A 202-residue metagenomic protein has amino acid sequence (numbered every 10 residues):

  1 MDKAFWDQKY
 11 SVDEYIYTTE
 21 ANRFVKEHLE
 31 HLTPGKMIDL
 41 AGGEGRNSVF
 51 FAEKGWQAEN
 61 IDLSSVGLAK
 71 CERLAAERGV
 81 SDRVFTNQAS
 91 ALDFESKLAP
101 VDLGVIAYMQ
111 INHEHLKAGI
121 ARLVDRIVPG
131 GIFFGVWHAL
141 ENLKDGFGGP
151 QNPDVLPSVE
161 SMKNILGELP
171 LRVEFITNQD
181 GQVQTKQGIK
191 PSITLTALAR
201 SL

Functional and structural regions predicted by a protein language model:
M1-L32, E141: Conserved class I S-adenosyl-L-methionine
I38, G45-L92: Class I SAM-dependent methyltransferase SAM/SAH-binding core
L92-L103: A short acidic, Gly/Pro-enriched loop at the edge of an enzyme's catalytic core that lines a small-molecule cofactor
D102-L116: A short SAM/SAH-binding and catalytic strip from SAM-dependent methyltransferases
K117-P129: A short glycine-rich, Lys/Arg-flanked "PGG" loop and its adjoining helix->strand segment in the class I
G130-H138: Conserved beta-strand signature within the Rossmann-like core of class I S-adenosyl-L-methionine
K144-M162, K186-Q187: Acceptor-substrate binding/catalytic loop of class I
D154-I176: Short alpha-helix
